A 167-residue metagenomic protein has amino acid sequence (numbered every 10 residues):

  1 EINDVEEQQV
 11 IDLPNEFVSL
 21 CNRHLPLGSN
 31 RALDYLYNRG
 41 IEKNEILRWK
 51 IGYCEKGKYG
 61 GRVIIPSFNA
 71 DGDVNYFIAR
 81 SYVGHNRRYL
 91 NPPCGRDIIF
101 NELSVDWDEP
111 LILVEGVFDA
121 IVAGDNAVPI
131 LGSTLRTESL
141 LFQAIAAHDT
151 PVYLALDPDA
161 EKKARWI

Functional and structural regions predicted by a protein language model:
E1-I64, F68-D71, V105-D106, A146: TOPRIM metal-binding catalytic domain and adjacent DNA-binding surface shared by DnaG-type primases
L13, E55-P151: Phosphate-handling DNA/RNA-contact segment within nucleic-acid enzymes
L33, L141-Q143, I167: Short amphipathic alpha-helical segments and helix-helix/interface helices
L135-T137, L156-W166: Acidic, metal-coordinating catalytic cores used for nucleic-acid/nucleotide bond scission and strand-transfer chemistry
